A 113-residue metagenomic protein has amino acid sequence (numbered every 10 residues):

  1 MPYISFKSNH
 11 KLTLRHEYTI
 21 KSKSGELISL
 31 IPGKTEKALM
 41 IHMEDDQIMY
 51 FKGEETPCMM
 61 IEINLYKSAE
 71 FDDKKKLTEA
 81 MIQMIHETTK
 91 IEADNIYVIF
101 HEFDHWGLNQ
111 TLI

Functional and structural regions predicted by a protein language model:
M1-I113: Interaction-mediating elements
